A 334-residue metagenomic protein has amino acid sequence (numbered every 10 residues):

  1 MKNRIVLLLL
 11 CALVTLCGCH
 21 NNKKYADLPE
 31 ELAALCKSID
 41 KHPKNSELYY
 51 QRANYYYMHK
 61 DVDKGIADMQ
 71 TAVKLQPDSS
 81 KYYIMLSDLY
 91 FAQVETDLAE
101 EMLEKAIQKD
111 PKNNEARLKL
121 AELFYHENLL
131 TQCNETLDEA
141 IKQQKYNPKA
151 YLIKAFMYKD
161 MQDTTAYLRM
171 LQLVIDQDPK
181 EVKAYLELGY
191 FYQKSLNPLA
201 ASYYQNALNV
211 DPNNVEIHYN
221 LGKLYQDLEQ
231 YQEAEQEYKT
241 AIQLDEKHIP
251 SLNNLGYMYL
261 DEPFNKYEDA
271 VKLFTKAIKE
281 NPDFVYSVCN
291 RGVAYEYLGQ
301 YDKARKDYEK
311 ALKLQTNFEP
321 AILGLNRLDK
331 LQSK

Functional and structural regions predicted by a protein language model:
T15-G18: C-terminal motif of bacterial Sec signal peptides marking the signal peptidase cleavage site
H20-N22: Bacterial signal peptide processing site
Y25-A34, H59-T71, Q93-K105, E127-E139 (+6 more regions): Structural signature of tandem alpha-helical TPR/SEL1-like repeats, specifically the intra-repeat loop/turn
K41, L75, K109, Q143-Q144 (+5 more regions): Structural marker of alpha-solenoid helical repeat scaffolds
S46-E47, S80-K81, N114-E115, N147-K149 (+5 more regions): Helix-start (N-cap) detector for alpha-helical repeat units in TPR-like alpha-solenoids, especially tetratricopeptide
Q51, M85, K119, I153 (+5 more regions): Canonical tetratricopeptide repeat
Y57, I84, F91, L118 (+9 more regions): Position-specific recognition of the canonical hydrophobic site in helix A of tetratricopeptide repeat
